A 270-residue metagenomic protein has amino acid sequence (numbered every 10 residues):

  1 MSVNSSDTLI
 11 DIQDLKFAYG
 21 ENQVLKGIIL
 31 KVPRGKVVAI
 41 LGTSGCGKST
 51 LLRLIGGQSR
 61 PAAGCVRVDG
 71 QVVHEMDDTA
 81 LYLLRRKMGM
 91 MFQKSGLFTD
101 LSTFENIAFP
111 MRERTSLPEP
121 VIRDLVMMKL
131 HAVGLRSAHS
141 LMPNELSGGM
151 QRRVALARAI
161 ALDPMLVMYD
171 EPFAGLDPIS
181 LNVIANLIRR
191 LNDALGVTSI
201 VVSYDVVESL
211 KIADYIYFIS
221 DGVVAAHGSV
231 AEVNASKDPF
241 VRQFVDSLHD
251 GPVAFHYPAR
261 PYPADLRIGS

Functional and structural regions predicted by a protein language model:
G56: Helix-to-loop junction immediately C-terminal to a conserved catalytic motif
Q71-V72, E119-S137: Conserved ABC ATPase "signature" region
V73-G89, E119, V233-S236: ABC ATPase NBD coupling module
L101-F109: Short coil-to-helix segment of the ABC ATPase nucleotide-binding domain corresponding to the Q-loop/switch region
M142-L146, M150: Conserved ABC ATPase signature
D163: Conserved catalytic motifs of ABC-family nucleotide-binding domains
V167-D170: Catalytic Walker B motif of ABC-type/P-loop ATPase nucleotide-binding domains
